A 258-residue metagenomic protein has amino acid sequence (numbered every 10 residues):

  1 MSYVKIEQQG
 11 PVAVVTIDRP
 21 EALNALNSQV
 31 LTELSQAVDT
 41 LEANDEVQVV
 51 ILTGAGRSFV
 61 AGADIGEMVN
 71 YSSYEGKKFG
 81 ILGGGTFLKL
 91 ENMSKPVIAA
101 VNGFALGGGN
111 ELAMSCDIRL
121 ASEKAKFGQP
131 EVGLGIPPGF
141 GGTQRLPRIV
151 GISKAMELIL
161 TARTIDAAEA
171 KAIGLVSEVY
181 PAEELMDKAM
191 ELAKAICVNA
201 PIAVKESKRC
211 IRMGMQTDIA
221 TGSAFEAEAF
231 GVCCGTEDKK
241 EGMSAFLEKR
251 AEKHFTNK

Functional and structural regions predicted by a protein language model:
M1-A55, L88: Conserved CoA-thioester-binding segment of acyl-CoA-metabolizing enzymes
M1-S2, S244-K258: Terminal low-complexity tails and localization/encapsulation signals of metabolic enzymes
Y3-K5, T32-S35, E46, G54-K89 (+3 more regions): Glycine- (often His-adjacent) and acidic-residue-rich active-site loop that binds/positions the CoA thioester
P20, L120-A125, V176-A224, E228-G231 (+2 more regions): C-terminal long alpha-helix characteristic of the crotonase
G85-N92, A100, L106-L160, I173 (+2 more regions): CoA-thioester-processing core
R163-E169: Acidic, divalent-metal-coordinating active-site segment for phosphoryl/phosphodiester hydrolysis, typified by short
